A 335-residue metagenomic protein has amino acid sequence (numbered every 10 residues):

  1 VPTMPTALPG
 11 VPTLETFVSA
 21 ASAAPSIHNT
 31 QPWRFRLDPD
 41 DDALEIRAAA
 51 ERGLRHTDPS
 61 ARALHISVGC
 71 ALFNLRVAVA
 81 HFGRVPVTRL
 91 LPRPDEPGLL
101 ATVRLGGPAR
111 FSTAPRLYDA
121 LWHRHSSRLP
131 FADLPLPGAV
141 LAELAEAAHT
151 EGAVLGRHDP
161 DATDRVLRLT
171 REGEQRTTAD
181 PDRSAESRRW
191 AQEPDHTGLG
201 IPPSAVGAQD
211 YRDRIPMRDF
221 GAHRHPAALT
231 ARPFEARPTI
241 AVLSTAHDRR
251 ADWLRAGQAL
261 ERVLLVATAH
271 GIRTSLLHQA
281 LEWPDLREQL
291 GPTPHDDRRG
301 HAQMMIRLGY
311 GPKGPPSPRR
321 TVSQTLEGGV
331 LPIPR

Functional and structural regions predicted by a protein language model:
V1-R335: Acidic, surface-exposed loops and disordered segments
